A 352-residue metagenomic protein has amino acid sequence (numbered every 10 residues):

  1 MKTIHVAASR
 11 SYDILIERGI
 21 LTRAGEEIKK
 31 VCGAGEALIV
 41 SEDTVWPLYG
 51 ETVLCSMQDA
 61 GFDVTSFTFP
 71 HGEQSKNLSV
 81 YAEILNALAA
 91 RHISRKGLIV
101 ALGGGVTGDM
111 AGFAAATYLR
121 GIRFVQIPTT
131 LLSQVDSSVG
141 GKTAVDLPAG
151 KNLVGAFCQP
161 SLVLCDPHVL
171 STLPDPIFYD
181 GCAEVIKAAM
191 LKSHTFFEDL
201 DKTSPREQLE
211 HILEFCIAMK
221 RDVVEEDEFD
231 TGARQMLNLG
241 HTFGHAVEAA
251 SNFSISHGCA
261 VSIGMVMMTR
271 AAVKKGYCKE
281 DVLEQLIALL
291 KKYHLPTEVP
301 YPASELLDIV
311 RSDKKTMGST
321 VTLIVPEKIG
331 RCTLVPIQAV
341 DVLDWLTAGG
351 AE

Functional and structural regions predicted by a protein language model:
M1-G97: ATP/NTP phosphate-donor binding region
L15, F113-K202: A glycine/threonine-rich phosphate-anchoring loop and its flanking beta-alpha core in nucleotide/phosphate-binding
V31, H92-S94, T117-Y118, D146-L147 (+4 more regions): Solvent-exposed alpha-helices and their adjacent loops that cap or buttress functional pockets in soluble metabolic
I93, Q159-V163, H168-V169, D175 (+9 more regions): Generic secondary-structure signature for well-ordered alpha-helical cores
V106-F113, Q134-V135, A246: Short glycine/serine/threonine-rich phosphate/pyrophosphate-binding segments that cradle anionic phosphate groups
A183-V185, Y277-E352: C-terminal charged capping/lid subdomain of soluble metabolic enzymes
E198-S304: Active-site segments that bind and position negatively charged phosphate/pyrophosphate groups
